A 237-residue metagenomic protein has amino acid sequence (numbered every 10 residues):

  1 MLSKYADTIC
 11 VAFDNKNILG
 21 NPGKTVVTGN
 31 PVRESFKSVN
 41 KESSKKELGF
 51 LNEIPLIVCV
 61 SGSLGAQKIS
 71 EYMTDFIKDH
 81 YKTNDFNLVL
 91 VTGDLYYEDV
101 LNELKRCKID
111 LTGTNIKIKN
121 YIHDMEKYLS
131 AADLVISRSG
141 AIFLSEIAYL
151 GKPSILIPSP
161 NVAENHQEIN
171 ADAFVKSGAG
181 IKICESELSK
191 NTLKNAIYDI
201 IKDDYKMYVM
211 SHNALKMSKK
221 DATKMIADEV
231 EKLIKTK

Functional and structural regions predicted by a protein language model:
M1-K237: Nucleotide-activated sugar donor-binding and catalytic core shared by glycosyltransferases and related lipid-linked
